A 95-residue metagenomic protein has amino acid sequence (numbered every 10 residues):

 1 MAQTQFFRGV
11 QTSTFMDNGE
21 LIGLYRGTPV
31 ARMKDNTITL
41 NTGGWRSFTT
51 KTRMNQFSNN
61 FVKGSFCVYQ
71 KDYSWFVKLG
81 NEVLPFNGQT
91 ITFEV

Functional and structural regions predicted by a protein language model:
M1-V95: Terminal leader/tail segments of proteins
